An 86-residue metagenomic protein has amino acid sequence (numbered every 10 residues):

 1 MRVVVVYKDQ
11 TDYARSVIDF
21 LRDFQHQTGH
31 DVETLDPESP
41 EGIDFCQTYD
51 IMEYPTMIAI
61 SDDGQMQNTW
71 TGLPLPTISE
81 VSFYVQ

Functional and structural regions predicted by a protein language model:
M1-T28: Local sequence-structure signature of Cys/Sec-based thiol-disulfide redox active-site neighborhoods
V6-D9, H30-G42: Thiol-based oxidoreductase modules, predominantly thioredoxin-like and allied folds used for disulfide exchange
Y13, E41, T77: Short phosphate-engaging motifs
R15, I43-D44, N68: Alpha-helical elements of the RecA-like P-loop NTPase motor core of helicases
I18-L21, T48-Y49, L73: Short, glycine/charged-enriched secondary-structure capping and boundary segments
E41-Y49: N-terminal beta-loop-helix "entrance" segment that forms/cooperates in small-molecule cofactor or anionic ligand
Y49-A59: Structural micro-motif
A59-Q86: Non-catalytic, surface beta->alpha helical segment in thiol-disulfide oxidoreductase systems
